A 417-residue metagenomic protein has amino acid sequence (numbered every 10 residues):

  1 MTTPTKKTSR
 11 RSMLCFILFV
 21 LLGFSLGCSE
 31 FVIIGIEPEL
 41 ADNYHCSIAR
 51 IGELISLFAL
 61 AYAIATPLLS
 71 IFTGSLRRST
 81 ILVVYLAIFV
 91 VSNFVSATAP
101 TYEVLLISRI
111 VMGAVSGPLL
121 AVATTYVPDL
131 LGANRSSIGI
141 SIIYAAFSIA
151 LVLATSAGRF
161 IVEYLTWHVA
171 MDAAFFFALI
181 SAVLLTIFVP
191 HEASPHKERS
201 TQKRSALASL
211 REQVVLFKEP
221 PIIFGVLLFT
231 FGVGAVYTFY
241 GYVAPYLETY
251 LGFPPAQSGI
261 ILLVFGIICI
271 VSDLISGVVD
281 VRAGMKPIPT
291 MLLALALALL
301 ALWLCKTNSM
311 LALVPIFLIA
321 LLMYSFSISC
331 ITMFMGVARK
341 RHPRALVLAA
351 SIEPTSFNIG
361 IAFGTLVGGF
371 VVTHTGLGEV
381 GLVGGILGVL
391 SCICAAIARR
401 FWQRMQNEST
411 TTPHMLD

Functional and structural regions predicted by a protein language model:
C15-I48, T66-L69, F239-A244: Extracytoplasmic
H45, R77, T98-V104, G252 (+1 more regions): Helix-breaking motifs and short loop linkers at transmembrane-helix boundaries and internal kinks in secondary membrane
I64-P100: Conserved MFS/SLC helix-loop-helix module at the cytosolic interface between two early adjacent transmembrane helices
T66-R77, S272-G284, V372: Helix-to-loop junctions at the C-terminal end of transmembrane segments in multipass secondary transporters
S92-V95, E103-M112, M310-L318: Paired small-residue
Y102-V104, G132-P190, Y242, Y246: Helix-loop-helix hairpin linking two adjacent transmembrane segments in secondary transporters
S108-F147: Cytoplasmic helix-loop-helix junction between adjacent transmembrane helices in 12-TM secondary transporters
V337-T375: A late C-terminal transmembrane helix in Major Facilitator Superfamily
